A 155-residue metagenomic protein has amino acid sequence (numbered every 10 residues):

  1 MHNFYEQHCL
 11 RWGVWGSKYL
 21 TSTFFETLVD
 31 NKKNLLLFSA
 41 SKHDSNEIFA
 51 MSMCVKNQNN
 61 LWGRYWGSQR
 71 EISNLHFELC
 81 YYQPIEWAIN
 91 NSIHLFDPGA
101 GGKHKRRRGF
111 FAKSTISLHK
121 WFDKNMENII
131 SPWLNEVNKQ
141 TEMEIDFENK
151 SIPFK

Functional and structural regions predicted by a protein language model:
M1, T21, C80, F122 (+1 more regions): Alpha-helical structural motif
M1-S73, H119, N149-K155: A conserved beta-strand-loop-helix scaffold within acyl/acetyltransferase catalytic domains
E6, E26, E47, Q69-E71 (+6 more regions): Glutamate identity and glutamate-enriched acidic tracts
E6, L10-G13, V29-K33, M53-C54 (+5 more regions): Hydrophobic alpha-helix feature that most strongly marks membrane-spanning transmembrane helices and their immediate
N60-K120: Acyl-donor binding region in acyl/amide transferases
L95, A100-K155: Terminal substrate-recognition subdomain of acyl/acetyltransferases
